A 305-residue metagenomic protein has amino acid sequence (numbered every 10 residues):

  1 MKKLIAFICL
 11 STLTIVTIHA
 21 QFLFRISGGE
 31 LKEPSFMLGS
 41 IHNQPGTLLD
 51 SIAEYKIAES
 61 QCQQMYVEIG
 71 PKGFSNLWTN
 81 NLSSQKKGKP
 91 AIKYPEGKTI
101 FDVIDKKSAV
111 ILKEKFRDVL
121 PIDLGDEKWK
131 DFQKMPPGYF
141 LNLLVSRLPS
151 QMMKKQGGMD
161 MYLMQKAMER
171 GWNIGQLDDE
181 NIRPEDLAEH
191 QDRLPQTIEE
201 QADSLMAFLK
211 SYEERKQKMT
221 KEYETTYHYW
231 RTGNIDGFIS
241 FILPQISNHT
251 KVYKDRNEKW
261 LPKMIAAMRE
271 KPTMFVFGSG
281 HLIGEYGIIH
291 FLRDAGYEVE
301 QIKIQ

Functional and structural regions predicted by a protein language model:
L4-L13: Sec-dependent N-terminal signal peptides
C9, T47, E285: Active-site-proximal flexible loops/turns
I15-A20: Sec/Tat signal peptide C-region and signal peptidase I cleavage site
F22-F24, K259-W260: Alpha-helical scaffolding within the catalytic cores of extracellular/periplasmic polymer-degrading hydrolases
R25-S35, I41-P244: Structured, acidic catalytic/metal-binding patches in enzyme active sites
I242, I246-Q305: A cross-kingdom marker for long, charged
